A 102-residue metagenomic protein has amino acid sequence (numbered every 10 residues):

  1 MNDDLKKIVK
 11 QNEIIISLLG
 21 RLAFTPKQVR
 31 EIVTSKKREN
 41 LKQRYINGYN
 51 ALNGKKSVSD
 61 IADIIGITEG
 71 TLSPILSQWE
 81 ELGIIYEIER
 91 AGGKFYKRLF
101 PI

Functional and structural regions predicted by a protein language model:
M1-V29: Heptad-repeat coiled-coil amphipathic alpha-helices that mediate oligomerization/assembly
G20-I46: Short alpha-helical segments that sit at the start of domains
I46, A62-I67: Terminal, low-complexity, charged helical segments
L52-D60: Short capping segments at the starts of secondary-structure elements
G66-E81: Short amphipathic alpha-helical interaction segments
E80-R90: A short, conserved structural fragment
E89-K97: Short, Lys/Arg-rich nucleic-acid/phosphate-binding segment
L99-I102: Short, amphipathic alpha-helical interaction segments positioned at domain boundaries
